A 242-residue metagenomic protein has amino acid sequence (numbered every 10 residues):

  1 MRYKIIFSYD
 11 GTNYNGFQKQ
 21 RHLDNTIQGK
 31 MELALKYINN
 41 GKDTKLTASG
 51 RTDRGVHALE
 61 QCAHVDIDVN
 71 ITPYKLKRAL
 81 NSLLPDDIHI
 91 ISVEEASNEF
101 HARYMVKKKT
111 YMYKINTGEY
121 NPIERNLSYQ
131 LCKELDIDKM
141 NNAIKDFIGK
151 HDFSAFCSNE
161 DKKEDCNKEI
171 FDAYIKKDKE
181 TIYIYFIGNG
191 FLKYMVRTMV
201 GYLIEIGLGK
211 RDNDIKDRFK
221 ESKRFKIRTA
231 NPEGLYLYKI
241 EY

Functional and structural regions predicted by a protein language model:
M1-Y242: Structured-RNA-binding interfaces characteristic of tRNA pseudouridine synthases
